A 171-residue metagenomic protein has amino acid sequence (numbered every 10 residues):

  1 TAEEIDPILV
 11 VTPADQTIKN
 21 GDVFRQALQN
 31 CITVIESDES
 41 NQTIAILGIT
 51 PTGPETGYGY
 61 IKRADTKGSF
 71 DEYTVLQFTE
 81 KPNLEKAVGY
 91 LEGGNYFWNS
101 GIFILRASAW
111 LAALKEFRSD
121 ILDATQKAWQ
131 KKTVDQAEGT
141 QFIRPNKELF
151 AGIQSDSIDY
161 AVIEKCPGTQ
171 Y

Functional and structural regions predicted by a protein language model:
T1-T66, K115-F117: Conserved beta-loop-beta/alpha segment of the NTase-like Rossmann-fold superfamily that binds/positions NTPs
Y58-Y171: Catalytic core of tubulin tyrosine ligase-like
